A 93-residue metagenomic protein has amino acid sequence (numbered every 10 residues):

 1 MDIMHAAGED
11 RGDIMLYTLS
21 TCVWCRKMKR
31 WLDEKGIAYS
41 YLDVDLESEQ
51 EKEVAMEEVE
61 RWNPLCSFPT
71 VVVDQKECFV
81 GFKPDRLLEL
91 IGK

Functional and structural regions predicted by a protein language model:
M1-M4, M56-E58: A generic local structural motif
D2-S40: Local sequence-structure signature of Cys/Sec-based thiol-disulfide redox active-site neighborhoods
T18, D45-S48, E77: Short loop or secondary-structure boundary microenvironments that flank and position key functional residues
R26, K52-E53, P84: Conserved strand-to-helix beginnings and helix N-cap segments that scaffold or border functional pockets
V44-L65, I91-K93: Thioredoxin-like thiol-disulfide oxidoreductase module
E57-V80: Short, structured active-site "lid" loops
V73-K93: Non-catalytic, surface beta->alpha helical segment in thiol-disulfide oxidoreductase systems
